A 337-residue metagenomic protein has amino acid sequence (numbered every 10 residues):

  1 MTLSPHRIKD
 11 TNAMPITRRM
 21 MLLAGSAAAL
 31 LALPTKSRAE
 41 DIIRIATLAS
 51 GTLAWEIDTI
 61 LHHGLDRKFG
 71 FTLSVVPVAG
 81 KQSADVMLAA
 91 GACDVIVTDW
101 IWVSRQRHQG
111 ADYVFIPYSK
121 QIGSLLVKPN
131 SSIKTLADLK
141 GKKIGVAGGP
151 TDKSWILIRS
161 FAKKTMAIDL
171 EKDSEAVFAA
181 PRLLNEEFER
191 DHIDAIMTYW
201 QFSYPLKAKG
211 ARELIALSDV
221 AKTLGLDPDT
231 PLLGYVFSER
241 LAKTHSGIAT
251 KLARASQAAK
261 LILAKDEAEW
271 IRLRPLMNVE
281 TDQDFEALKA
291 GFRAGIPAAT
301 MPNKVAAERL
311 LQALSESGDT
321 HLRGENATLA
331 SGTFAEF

Functional and structural regions predicted by a protein language model:
M1-I16, M20, A24-L30: N-terminal secretory signal peptides
M14, L33-R44: C-terminal segment of N-terminal export signals and the immediately downstream linker at the start of the mature
A39-D169, E175-F178, E187, D194-W200 (+1 more regions): Short, glycine-/small- and polar/acidic-enriched structural segments that line small-molecule recognition paths
G64, A92, V97, R107 (+6 more regions): Sec/Tat-exported extracytoplasmic proteins
K68, D219-P228, A294-K304: Short, solvent-exposed loop/beta-turn-alpha elements that line the ligand-binding surface or hinge of extracytoplasmic
W100-I101, R182-R274: Pocket-lining segment of extracytoplasmic ligand-binding domains
K243-G318: Secondary-structure end/capping motifs
L311-F337: Conserved C-terminal helix/tail region of periplasmic/extracytoplasmic solute-binding proteins
